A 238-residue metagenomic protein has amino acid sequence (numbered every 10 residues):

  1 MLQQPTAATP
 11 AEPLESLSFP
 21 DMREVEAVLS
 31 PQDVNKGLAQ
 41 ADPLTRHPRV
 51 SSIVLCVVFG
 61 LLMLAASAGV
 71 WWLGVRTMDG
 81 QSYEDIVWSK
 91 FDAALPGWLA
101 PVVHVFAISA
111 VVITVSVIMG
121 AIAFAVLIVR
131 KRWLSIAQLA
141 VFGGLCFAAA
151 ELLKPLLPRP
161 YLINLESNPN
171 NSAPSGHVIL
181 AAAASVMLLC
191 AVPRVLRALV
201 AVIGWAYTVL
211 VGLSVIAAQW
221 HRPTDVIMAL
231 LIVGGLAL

Functional and structural regions predicted by a protein language model:
L2-T114, K154-L165: N-terminal transmembrane-helix/juxtamembrane module of multi-pass inner/ER membrane proteins
L38-V54, A121-A137, R159-L162, S185-V200 (+1 more regions): Cytoplasmic membrane-interface segments at the C-terminal ends of transmembrane helices
F59, V115, G143, V200 (+1 more regions): Hydrophobic alpha-helical transmembrane segments of polytopic
G60, L64, L139-F147, L230 (+1 more regions): Alpha-helical transmembrane spans of integral membrane proteins, capturing the lipid-embedded, hydrophobic core of TM
A66, F147, E151, T208-V215: Helical transmembrane-bundle signal
A107-I128: Hydrophobic alpha-helical transmembrane segments
L134-E166: Hydrophobic alpha-helical transmembrane segments of integral membrane proteins
L165-L238: Membrane-embedded catalytic cores of phosphoryl/pyrophosphoryl-handling enzymes
